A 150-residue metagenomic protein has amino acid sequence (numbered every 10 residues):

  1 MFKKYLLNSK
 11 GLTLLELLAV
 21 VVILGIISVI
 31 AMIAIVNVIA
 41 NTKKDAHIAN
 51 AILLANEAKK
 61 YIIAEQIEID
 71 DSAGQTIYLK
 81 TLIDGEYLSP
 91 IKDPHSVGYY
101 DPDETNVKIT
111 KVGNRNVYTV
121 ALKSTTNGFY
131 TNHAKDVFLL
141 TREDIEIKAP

Functional and structural regions predicted by a protein language model:
M1-L12: N-terminal leader/signal peptides at the extreme start of proteins
L12-V22: N-terminal signal-anchor/signal peptide hydrophobic helix marking the start of the first transmembrane segment
G25-T42: C-terminal juxtamembrane segment of a hydrophobic transmembrane alpha-helix
A40-A51: Membrane-proximal amphipathic alpha-helices that sit immediately adjacent to an N-terminal transmembrane/signal-anchor
A51-E68: N-terminal alpha-helical signal peptides/signal-anchor transmembrane segments
I69-V117: Extracellular/periplasmic head regions of type IV pilus-like filament subunits
D103-P150: Short, surface-exposed interaction loops/tails
